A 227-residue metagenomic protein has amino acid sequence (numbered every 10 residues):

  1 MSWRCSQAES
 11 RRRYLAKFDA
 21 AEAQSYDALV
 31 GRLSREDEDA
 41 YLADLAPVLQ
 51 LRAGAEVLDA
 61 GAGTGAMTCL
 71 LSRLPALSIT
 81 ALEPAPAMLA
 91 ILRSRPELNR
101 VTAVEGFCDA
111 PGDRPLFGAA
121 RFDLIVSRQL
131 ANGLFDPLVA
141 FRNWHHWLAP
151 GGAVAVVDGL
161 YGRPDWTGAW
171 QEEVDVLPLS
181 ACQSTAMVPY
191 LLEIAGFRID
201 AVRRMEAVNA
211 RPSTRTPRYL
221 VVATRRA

Functional and structural regions predicted by a protein language model:
S2-L51, M67-L70, G168-Q171: Conserved class I S-adenosyl-L-methionine
S10-R13, L29-G31, V156-S213: C-terminal alpha-helical "lid/dimerization" subdomain adjacent to the S-adenosyl-L-methionine
G54: Phosphate-coordination loops involved in phosphoryl transfer and adenosine-cofactor binding
L58-A60, T64-D113: Class I SAM-dependent methyltransferase SAM/SAH-binding core
V126: A conserved beta-strand element that flanks and buttresses the S-adenosyl-L-methionine
Q129-L130: Short catalytic micro-motifs in class I SAM-dependent methyltransferases
L138-P150: A short glycine-rich, Lys/Arg-flanked "PGG" loop and its adjoining helix->strand segment in the class I
A210-A227: Core SAM-dependent methyltransferase catalytic element
